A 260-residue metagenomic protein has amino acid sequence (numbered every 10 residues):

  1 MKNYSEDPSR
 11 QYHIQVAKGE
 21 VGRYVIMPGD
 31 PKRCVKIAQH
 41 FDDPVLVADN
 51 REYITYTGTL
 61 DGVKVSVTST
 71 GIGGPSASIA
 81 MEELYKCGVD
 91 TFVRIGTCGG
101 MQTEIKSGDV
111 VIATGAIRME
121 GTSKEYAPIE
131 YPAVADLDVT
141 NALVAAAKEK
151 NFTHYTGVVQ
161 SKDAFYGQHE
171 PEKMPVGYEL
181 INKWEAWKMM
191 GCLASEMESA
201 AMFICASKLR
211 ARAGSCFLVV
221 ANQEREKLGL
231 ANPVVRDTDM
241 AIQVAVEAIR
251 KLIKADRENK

Functional and structural regions predicted by a protein language model:
M1-A142: Metabolite-binding pocket within alpha/beta catalytic cores that recognizes anionic/polar moieties
G29-K32, I72-I79, C87, I105 (+6 more regions): Conserved active-site and cofactor/substrate-binding residues in soluble primary-metabolism enzymes
P44-D49, N151-V158, K254-K260: Flexible, glycine/charged-enriched surface loops at secondary-structure junctions
D90-T91, L193, R212: Short acidic/polar active-site loop segments enriched in Thr and Asp
A133-G191: Active-site rim beta-loop-alpha module in soluble metabolic enzymes
A142-K150, C205, V244-A255: Generic non-transmembrane alpha-helical segments
A200-P233: Zn-dependent metallopeptidase/amidohydrolase metal-coordination segment
Q223-K260: His/Asp/Glu-rich mid-to-C-terminal helical/loop segments that flank catalytic regions of hydrolases
